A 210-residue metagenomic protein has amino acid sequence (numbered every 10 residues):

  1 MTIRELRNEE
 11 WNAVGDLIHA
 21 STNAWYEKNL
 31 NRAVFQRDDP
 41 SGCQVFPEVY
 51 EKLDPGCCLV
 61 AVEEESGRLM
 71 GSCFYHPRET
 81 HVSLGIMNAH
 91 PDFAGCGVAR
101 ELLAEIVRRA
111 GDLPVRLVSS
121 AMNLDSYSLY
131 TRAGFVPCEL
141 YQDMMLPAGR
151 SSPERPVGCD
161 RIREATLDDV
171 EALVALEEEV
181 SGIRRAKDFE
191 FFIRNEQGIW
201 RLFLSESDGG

Functional and structural regions predicted by a protein language model:
T2-D16, D160-A172: A short beta-loop-alpha structural element at the N-terminal edge of CoA-dependent acyl/N-acetyltransferase catalytic
G15-L59, E63-E65, L69, E178-L202: Active-site rim helix/loop that mediates acceptor-substrate recognition in acyltransferases
C58-V60, G67-H76, S83-N88, L204 (+1 more regions): Conserved beta-strand in the GNAT
H76, H90-A94, S120: Residue-level recognition of the GNAT/N-acetyltransferase active site
V82-G85, R109-N123: Conserved GNAT acetyl-CoA-binding A-motif
I86-A89, G95-R108, S128, R132: Conserved acetyl-CoA-binding loop-helix of GNAT-fold acetyltransferases
R116-A121, Y127-S128, R132, Y141-D143: Interdomain hinge/linker segments and adjacent boundary elements that couple functional modules
R132-G210: Amide-forming acyltransferase catalytic core, primarily the GNAT-like/NAT-type and related acyltransferase folds
